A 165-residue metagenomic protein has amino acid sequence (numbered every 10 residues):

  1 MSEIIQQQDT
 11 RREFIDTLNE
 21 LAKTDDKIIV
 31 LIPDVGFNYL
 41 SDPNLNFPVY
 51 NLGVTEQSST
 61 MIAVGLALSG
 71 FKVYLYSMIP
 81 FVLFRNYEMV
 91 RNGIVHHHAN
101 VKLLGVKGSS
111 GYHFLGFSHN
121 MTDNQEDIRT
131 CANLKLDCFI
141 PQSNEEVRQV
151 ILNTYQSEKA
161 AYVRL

Functional and structural regions predicted by a protein language model:
M1-L165: Thiamine diphosphate
